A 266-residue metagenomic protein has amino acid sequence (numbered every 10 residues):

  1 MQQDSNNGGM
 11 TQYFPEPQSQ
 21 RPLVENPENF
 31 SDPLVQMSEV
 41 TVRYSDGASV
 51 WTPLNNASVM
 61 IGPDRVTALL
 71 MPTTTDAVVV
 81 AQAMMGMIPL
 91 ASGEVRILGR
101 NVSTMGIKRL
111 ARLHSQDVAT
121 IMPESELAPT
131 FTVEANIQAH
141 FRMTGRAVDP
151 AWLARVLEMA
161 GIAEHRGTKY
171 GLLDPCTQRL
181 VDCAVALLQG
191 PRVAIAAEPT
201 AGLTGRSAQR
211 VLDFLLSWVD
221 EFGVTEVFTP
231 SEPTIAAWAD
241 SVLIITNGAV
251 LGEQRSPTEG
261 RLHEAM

Functional and structural regions predicted by a protein language model:
L23-M37, T41-N56, I107: A short, flexible loop at the N-terminus of ABC-type nucleotide-binding domains that lies
M85: Helix-to-loop junction immediately C-terminal to a conserved catalytic motif
G93-N101: Conserved ABC transporter NBD signature motif
V102-A119: ABC ATPase NBD coupling module
E124, P129-M143: Q-loop/switch helix immediately C-terminal to the Walker
P150-H165: Conserved ABC ATPase "signature" region
K169-C176: Conserved ABC ATPase signature
A186-L187: ABC ATPase C-loop
